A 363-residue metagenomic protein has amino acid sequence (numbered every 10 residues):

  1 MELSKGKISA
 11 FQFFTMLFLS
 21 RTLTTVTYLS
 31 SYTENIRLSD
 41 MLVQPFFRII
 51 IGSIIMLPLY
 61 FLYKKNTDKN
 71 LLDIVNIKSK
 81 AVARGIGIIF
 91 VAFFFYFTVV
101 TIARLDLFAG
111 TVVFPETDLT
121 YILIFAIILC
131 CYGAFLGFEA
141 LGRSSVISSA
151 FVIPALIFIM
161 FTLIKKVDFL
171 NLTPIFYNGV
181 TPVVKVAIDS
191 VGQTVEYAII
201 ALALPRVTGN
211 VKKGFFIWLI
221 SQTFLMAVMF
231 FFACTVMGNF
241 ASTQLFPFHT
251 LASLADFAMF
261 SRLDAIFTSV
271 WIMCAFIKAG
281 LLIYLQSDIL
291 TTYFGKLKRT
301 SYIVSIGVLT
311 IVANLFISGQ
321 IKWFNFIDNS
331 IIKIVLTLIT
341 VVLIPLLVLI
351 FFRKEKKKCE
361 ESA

Functional and structural regions predicted by a protein language model:
M1-S30, S39, F351-A363: Membrane-interface "cap" regions at the ends of multi-pass membrane proteins
K7-Y28, Q44, R48, G52-I55 (+8 more regions): Hydrophobic, membrane-embedded alpha-helices of multi-pass small-molecule transporters
S20-L119: Membrane helical hairpin/interfacial module
N35, R104-G110, I128-S148, P205-G209: Membrane-water interface regions at transmembrane-helix termini and the short interhelical loops of multi-pass membrane
F95-I102, A134, F151-F176, C234 (+1 more regions): Hydrophobic alpha-helical segments and their helix-loop junctions in multi-pass secondary transporters
T120, G133-M160, K333-I344: Membrane-interface loop-to-helix entry segments
V236-D264: Membrane-interface interhelical connector segments
F294-S301, L315-T337: Extracellular/periplasmic helix-loop-helix junctions in multi-pass membrane proteins
